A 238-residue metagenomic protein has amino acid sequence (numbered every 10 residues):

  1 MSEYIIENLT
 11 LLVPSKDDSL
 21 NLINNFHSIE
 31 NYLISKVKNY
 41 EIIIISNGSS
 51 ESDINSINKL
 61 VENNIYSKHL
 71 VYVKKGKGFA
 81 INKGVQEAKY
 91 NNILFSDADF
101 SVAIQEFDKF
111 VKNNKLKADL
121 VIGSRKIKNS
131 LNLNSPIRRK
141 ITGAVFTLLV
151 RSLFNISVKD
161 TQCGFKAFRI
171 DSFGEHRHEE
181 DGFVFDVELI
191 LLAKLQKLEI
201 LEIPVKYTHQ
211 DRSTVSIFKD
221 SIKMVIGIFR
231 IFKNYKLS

Functional and structural regions predicted by a protein language model:
M1-L9, P14, L20-N21, H27 (+5 more regions): Hydrophobic helical membrane-anchoring modules
L9, Y40, Y66-K68: Short, conserved active-site loop motifs that form the nucleotide-linked donor/cofactor pocket
S19, S46-I54, F100: A conserved acidic beta->alpha catalytic loop
L33-K38, V61-Y66: Short helix-capping segments at alpha-helix termini
K38-S49, L70-V71: Short beta-strand/loop segment that forms part of the nucleotide-sugar
N55-N58, N82, D108, L191: Active-site phosphate/pyrophosphate- and oxyanion-stabilizing loops and adjacent acidic/basic residues in soluble
V73-K75, F79-E87, N92, I104-F183 (+2 more regions): Acceptor/aglycone-binding surface of glycosyltransferases and processive sugar-polymer synthases
